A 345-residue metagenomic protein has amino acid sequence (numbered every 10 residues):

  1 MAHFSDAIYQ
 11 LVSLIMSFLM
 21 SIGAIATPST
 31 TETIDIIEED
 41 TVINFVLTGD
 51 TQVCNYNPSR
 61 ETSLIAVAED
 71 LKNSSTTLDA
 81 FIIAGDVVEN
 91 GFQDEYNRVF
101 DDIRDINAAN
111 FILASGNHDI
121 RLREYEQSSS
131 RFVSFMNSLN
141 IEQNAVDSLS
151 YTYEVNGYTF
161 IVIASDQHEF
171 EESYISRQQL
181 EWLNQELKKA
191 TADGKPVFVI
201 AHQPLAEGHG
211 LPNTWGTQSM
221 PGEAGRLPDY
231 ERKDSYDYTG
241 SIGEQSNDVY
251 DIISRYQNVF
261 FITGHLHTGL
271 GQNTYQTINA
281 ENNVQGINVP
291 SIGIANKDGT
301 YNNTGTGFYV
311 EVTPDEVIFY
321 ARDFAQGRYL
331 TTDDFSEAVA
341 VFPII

Functional and structural regions predicted by a protein language model:
M1-T31: Composition-driven, intrinsically disordered low-complexity tracts enriched in small residues
T27-N97: N-terminal active-site segment of His-dependent metallophosphoesterases
L47-G49, F81-D86, F111-N117, I163 (+4 more regions): Active-site neighborhood of phospho(di)ester-bond hydrolases with catalytic His/Asp-centered motifs
T51-C54, V87-N90, N117-L122, D166-E169 (+4 more regions): Solvent-exposed loop/turn segments at secondary-structure junctions within structured extracellular/periplasmic domains
Q93-D193, M220-E231, D248-V249, S254-R255 (+5 more regions): Extended active-site neighborhood of metal-dependent phosphoesterases/phosphodiesterases
A190-G210: Short acidic, glycine-rich surface-loop motifs adjacent to enzyme active sites
P212-G243: A solvent-exposed, charged loop/short amphipathic helix patch at secondary-structure junctions
P314-I345: Acidic, His/Gly-rich catalytic cores of divalent-metal-dependent hydrolytic chemistry
